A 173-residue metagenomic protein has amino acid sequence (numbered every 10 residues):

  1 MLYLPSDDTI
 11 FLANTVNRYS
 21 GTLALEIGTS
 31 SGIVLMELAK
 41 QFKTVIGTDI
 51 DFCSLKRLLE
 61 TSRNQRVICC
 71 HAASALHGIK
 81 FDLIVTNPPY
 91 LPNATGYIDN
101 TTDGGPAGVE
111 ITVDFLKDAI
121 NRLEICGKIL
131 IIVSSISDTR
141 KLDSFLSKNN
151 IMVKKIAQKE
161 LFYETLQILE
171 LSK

Functional and structural regions predicted by a protein language model:
M1-L2: Non-catalytic substrate-recognition/targeting regions of SAM-dependent transferases
P5-T86, P92-N93: Conserved SAM/SAH cofactor-binding pocket of Class I
D8, I50, A107, I111 (+1 more regions): Soluble or luminal CAZymes and related metallo-dependent hydrolases
G28, T48, G105, I131-I132: Active-site-adjacent beta-strand anchor residues
Q41, N100-G104, S147-K148: Glycine-rich, phosphate-binding/catalytic loops in enzymes
L59-E60, G96-D99, L142-S144: Short amphipathic alpha-helical segments
P88-D114: Mobile active-site "lid"/loop adjacent to the S-adenosyl-L-methionine
I111-E170: Conserved Class I SAM-dependent methyltransferase catalytic core
